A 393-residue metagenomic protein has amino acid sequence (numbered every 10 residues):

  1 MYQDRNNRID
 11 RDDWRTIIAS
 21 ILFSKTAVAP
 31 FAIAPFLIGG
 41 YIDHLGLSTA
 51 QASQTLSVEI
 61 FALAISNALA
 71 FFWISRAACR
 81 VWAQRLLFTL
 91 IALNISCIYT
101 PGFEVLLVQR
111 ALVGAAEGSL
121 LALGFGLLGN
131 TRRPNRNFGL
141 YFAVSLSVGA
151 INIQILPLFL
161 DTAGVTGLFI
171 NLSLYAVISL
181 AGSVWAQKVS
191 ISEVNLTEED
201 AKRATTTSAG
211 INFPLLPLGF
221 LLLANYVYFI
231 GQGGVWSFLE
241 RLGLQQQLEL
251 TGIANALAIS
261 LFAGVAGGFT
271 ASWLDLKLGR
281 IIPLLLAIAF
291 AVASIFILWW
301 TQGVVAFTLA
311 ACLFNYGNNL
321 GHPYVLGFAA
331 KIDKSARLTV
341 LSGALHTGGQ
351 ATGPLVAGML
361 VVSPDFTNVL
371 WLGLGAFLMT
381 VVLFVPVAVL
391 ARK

Functional and structural regions predicted by a protein language model:
D10-L37, P214-G231, T308, C312-Y316: Pair of pore-lining "gating" transmembrane helices in MFS-fold secondary transporters
P35, L216-A258, F262-V265: Extracytoplasmic gate region of multi-pass secondary transporters
S66-C79, G267-R280, V361: Helix-to-loop junctions at the C-terminal end of transmembrane segments in multipass secondary transporters
E104-V113, V305-L313: Paired small-residue
G118-R132, N319-D333: Intracellular juxtamembrane helix-capping segments at the cytosolic ends of symmetry-related transmembrane helices
T131, L140-I191: Helix-loop-helix hairpin linking two adjacent transmembrane segments in secondary transporters
L278-V325: C-terminal transmembrane helical hairpin of 12-TM major facilitator-type secondary transporters
I332-F366, G373-A376: A late C-terminal transmembrane helix in Major Facilitator Superfamily
